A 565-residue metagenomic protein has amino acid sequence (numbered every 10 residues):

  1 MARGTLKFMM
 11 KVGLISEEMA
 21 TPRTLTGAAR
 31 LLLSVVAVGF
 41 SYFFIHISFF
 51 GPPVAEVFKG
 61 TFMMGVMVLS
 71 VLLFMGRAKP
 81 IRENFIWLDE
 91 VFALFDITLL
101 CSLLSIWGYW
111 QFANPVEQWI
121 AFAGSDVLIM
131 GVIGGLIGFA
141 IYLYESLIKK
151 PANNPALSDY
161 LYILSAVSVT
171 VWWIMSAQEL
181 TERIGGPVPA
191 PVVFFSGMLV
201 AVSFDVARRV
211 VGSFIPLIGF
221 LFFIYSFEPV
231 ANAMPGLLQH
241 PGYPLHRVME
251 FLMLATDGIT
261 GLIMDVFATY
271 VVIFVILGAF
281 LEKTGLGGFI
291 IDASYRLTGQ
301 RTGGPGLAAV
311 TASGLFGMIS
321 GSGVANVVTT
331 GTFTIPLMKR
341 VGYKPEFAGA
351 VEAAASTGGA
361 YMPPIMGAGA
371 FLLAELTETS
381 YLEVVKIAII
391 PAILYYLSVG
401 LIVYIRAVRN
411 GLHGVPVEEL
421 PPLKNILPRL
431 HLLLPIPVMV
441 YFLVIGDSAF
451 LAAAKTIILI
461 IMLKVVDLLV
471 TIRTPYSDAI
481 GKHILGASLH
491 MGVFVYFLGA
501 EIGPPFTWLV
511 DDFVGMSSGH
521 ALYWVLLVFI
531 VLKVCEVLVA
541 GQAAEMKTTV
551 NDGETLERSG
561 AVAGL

Functional and structural regions predicted by a protein language model:
M1-G186, V193-G197: Conserved, well-structured core domains of diverse proteins
A2-L31, V38, F85-W87, F92 (+1 more regions): Long, contiguous bundles of hydrophobic transmembrane helices that form the permeation core of multi-pass
S34-I47, G65-F74, D96-W107, I133-L143 (+10 more regions): Hydrophobic core segments of alpha-helical transmembrane domains in multi-pass membrane transport and ion-translocation
G51-F62, E117-I129, A152-L157, R183-A190 (+6 more regions): Interfacial loop-to-helix junctions that mark the boundaries of transmembrane helices in multi-pass membrane
M175, E179, V327, R340 (+2 more regions): Transmembrane-helix bundle segments that line or gate the permeation/cavity pathway in multi-pass membrane proteins
P189-F194, G258-Y270, R296-A309, V341-F347 (+3 more regions): Membrane-interfacial loop-to-helix junctions in multi-pass transporters
A201, D205, R209-V210, F220-G288 (+2 more regions): Core transmembrane alpha-helical segments of multi-pass membrane transporters/permeases
I291-G359, I365, G369-A370, E378: Hydrophobic transmembrane alpha-helices that form the pore/transport pathway of multi-pass ion and small-solute
